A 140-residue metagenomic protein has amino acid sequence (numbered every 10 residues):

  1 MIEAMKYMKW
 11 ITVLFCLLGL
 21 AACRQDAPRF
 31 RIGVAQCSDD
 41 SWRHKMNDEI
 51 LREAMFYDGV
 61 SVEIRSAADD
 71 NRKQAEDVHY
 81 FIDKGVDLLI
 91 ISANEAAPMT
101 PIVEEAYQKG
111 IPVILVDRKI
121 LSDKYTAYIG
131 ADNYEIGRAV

Functional and structural regions predicted by a protein language model:
M1-I2, A139: Short intrinsically disordered, low-complexity coil segments enriched in acidic
I2-I11: Bacterial N-terminal signal peptides that target proteins for export
T12-L17: Hydrophobic helical h-region of N-terminal Sec-dependent signal peptides in bacterial secretory/periplasmic proteins
C23-V140: A residue-level marker of the well-folded mature domains of exported/periplasmic proteins
